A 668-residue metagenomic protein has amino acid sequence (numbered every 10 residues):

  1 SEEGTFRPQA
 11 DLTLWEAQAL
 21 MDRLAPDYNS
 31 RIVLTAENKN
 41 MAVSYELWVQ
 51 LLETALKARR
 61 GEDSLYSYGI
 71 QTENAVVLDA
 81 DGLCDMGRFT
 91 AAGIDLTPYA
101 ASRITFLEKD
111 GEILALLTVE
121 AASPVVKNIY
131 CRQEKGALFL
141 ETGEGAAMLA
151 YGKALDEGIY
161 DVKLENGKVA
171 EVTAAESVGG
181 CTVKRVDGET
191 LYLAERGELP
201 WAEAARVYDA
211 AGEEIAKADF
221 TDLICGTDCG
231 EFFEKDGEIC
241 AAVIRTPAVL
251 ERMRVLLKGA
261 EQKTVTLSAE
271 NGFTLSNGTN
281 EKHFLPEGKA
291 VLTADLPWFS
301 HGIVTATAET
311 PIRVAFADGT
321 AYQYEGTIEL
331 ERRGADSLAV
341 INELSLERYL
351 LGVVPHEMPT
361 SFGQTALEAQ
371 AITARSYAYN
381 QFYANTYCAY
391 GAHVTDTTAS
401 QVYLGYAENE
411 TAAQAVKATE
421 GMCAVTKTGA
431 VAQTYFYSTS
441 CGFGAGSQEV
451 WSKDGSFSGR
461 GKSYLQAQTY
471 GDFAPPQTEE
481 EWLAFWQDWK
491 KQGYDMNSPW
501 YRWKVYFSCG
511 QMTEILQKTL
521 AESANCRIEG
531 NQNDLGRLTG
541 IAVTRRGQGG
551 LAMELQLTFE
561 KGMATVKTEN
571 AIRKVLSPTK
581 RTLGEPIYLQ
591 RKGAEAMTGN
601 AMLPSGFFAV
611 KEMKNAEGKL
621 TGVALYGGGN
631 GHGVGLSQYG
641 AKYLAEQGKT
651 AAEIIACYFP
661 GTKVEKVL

Functional and structural regions predicted by a protein language model:
E3-G4, P26, I32-N38, L47-Q50 (+1 more regions): Conserved, single-site charged/polar hotspot
F6-L12, Q18, D22, T35-Y45 (+1 more regions): Compact disulfide-stabilized, cysteine-rich extracellular microdomains and processed peptide cores in secreted proteins
